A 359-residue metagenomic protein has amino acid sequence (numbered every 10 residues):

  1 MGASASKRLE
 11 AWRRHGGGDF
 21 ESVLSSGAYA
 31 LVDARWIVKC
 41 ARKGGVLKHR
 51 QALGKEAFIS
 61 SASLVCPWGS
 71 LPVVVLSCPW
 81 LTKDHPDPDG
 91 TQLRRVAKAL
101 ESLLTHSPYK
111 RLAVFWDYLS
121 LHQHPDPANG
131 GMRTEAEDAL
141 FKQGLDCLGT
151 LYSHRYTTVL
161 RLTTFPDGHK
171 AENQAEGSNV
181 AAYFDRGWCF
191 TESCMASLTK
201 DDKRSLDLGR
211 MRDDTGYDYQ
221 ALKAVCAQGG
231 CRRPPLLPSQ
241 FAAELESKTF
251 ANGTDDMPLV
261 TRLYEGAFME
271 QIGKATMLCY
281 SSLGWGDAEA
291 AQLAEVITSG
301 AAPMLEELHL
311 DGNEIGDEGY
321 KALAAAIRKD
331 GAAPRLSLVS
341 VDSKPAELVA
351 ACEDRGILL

Functional and structural regions predicted by a protein language model:
M1-S282, G286-A288, Q292-E295, A301 (+1 more regions): The feature represents the membrane-entry module of six-transmembrane cation channels
Y109-R111, L305, A333: Short secondary-structure junction motifs
G273, G300-P303, G331-P334: Inter-repeat linker/turn residues at the boundaries of leucine-rich repeats
T276-Y280, E306-L310, P334-V339: Conserved hydrophobic beta-strand positions in leucine-rich repeat
L283-A291, E314-K321, D342-A350: Short, solvent-exposed loop/turn at the beta-strand->alpha-helix junction within individual leucine-rich repeat
G312, I327-L348, R355-L359: Leucine-rich repeat domain C-terminal region
